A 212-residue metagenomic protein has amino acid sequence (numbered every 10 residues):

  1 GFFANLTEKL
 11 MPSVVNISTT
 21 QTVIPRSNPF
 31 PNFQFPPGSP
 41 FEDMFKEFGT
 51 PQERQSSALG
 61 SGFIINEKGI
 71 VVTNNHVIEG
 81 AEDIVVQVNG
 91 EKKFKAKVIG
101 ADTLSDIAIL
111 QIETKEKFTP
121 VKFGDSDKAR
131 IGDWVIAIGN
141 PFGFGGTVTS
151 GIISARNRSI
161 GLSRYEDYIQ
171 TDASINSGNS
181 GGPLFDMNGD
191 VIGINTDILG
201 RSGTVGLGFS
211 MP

Functional and structural regions predicted by a protein language model:
G1-P212: Serine-dependent protease modules
